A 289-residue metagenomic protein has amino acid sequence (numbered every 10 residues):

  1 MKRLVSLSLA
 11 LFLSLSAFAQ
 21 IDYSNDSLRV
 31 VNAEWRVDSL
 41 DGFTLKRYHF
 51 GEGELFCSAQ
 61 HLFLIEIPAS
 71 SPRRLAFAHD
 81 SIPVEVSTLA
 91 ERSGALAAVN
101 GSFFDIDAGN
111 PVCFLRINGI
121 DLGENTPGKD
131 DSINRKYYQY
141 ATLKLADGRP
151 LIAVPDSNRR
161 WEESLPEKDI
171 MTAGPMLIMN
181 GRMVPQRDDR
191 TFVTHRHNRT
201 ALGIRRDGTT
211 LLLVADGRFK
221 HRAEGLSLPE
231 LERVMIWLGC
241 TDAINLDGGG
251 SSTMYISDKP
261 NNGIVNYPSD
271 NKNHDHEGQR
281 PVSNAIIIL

Functional and structural regions predicted by a protein language model:
M1-S24: Bacterial Sec-dependent N-terminal signal peptides
Q20-T142, L151-I152: Zymogen propeptides
A59-L64, Q139-Y140, G174, R196-A201 (+1 more regions): Short glycine-rich loop/turn motifs
P68-S71, N118, K144-P150, M179-N180 (+2 more regions): Short acidic-glycine loop/turn motifs at beta-strand connectors
P72, S102-I106, N158-R160, T191 (+3 more regions): Solvent-exposed loop/turn segments at secondary-structure junctions within structured extracellular/periplasmic domains
A98, L202, D247: A residue-level signal for conserved active-site and pocket-lining positions in enzyme catalytic cores
G109-D131, D188-I204, L212-L238, S251-L289: Conserved, well-ordered active-site substructure
P166-D189: Short, conserved active-site entrance elements at the starts or edges of catalytic domains
